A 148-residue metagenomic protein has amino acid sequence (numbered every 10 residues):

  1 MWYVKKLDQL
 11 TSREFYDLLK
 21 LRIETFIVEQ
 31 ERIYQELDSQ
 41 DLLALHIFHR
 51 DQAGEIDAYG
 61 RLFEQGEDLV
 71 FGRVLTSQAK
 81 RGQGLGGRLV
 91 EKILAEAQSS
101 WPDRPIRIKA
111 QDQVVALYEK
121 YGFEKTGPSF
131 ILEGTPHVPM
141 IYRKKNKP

Functional and structural regions predicted by a protein language model:
M1-H46, R50-E55: Short amphipathic alpha-helix that is part of the acyltransferase structural core
L43-I47, L69, P136-M140: Short beta-strand micro-motifs in enzyme catalytic cores
F48, E55-F63, D68-L75: Conserved beta-strand in the GNAT
E64-G72, R81, S100-P102, E133-P136: A conserved beta-turn-beta hairpin within the catalytic core of GNAT-like acetyltransferases that forms part
T76, G82-A95: Conserved acetyl-CoA-binding loop-helix of GNAT-fold acetyltransferases
A97-Q111: Conserved GNAT acetyl-CoA-binding A-motif
R107-K109, E119, E124-P139: Conserved catalytic-core motifs of GNAT/GCN5-like acyltransferases
R143-P148: Generic C-terminal helix-cap and adjacent flexible tail
